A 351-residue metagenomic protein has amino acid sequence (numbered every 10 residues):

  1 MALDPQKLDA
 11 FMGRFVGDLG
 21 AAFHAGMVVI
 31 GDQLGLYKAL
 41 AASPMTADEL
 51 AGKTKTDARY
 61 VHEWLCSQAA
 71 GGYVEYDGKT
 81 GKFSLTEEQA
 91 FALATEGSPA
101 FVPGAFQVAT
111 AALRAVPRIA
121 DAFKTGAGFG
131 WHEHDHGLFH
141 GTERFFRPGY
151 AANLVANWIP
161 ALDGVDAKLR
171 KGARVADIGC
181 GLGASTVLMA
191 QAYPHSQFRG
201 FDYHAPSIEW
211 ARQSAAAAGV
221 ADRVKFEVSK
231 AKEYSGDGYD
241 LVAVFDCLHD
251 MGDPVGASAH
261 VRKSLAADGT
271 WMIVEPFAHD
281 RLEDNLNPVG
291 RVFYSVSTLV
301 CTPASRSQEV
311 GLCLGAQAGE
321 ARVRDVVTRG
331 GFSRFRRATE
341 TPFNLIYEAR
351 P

Functional and structural regions predicted by a protein language model:
A2, R14-Q33, K38-A39, H62 (+1 more regions): Conserved Class I S-adenosyl-L-methionine-dependent methyltransferase catalytic core
L40-P44, A190: Short helix-to-turn junction characteristic of helix-turn-helix DNA-binding domains, especially the helix
P44-G52: Short acidic, hydrophobic short linear motifs in intrinsically disordered regions
A112-H249, P254-G256: Conserved adenosyl
R174, G269-T270: Short glycine-centered segments of the SAM/dcSAM-binding site in methyltransferase folds
V255-A267: A short glycine-rich, Lys/Arg-flanked "PGG" loop and its adjoining helix->strand segment in the class I
V274-R329: C-terminal alpha-helical "lid/dimerization" subdomain adjacent to the S-adenosyl-L-methionine
G331-P351: Core SAM-dependent methyltransferase catalytic element
